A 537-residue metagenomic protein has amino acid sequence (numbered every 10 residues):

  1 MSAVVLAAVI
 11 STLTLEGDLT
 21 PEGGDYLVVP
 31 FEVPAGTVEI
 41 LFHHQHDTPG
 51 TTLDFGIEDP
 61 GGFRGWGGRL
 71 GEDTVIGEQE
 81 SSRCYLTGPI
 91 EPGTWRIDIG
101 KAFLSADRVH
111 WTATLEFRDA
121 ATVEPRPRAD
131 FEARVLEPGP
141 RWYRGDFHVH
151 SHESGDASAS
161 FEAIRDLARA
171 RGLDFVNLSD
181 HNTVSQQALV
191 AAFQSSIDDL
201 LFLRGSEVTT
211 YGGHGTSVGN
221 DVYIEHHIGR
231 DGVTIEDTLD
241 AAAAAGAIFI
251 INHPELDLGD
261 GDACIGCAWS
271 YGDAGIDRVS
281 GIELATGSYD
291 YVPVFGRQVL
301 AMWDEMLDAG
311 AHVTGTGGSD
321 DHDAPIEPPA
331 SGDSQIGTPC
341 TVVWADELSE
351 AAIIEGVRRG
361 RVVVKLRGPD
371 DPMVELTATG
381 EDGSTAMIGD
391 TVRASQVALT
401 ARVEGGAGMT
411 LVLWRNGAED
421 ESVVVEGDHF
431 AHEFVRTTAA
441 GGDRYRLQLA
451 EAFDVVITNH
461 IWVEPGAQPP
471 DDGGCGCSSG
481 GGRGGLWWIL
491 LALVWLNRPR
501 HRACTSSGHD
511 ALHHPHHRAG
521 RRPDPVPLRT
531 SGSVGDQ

Functional and structural regions predicted by a protein language model:
A7-E39, E124-R144, H152-S154, D166: Non-catalytic extracellular/lumenal accessory regions of secreted precursors
S11-E22, Q45-S82, P92, E419: Surface-exposed beta-strand/loop patches in noncatalytic accessory domains and peripheral targeting/linker segments
V38-L41, T87-R108, G442-R446: Noncatalytic modules at the cell exterior or secretory-pathway interfaces, chiefly beta-strand-rich lectin/adhesion
T51-L53, S105-F117: Edge beta-strands of jelly-roll/beta-sandwich modules across compartments, strongly enriched in secreted/luminal
A120, A133-L136, G310-T314, D321-P470: C-terminal functional module detector
D130-Y271, D277, E283-W303, G318-P328 (+1 more regions): A metal-dependent hydrolase metal-coordination microenvironment
C475-W487: Juxtamembrane/start-of-transmembrane alpha-helix segments at the extracytoplasmic/lumenal side of membrane anchors
G485-H501: A cross-kingdom C-terminal cell-surface attachment/processing module
